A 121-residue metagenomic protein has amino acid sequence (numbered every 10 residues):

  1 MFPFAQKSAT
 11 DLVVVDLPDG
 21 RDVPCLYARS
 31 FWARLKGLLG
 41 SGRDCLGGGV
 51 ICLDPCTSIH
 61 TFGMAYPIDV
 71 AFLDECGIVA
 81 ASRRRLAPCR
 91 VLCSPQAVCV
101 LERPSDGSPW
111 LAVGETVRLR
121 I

Functional and structural regions predicted by a protein language model:
M1-I121: Compact, glycine-rich, soluble single-domain proteins
